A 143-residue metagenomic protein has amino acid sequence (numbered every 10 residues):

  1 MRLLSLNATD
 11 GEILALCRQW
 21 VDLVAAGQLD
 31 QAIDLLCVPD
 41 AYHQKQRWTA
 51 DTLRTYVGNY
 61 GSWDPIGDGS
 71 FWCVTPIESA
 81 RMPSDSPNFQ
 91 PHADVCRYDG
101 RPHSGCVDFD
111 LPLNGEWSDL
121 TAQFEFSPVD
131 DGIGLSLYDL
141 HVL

Functional and structural regions predicted by a protein language model:
M1-A26, Y42: Short, low-complexity N-terminal intrinsically disordered segments enriched in polar/charged residues
W20, V24, V57-Y60, P128: Hydrophobic, Leu/Ile/Phe/Ala-enriched alpha-helical segments that form helix-helix packing faces
Q31-I33: Solenoid-repeat scaffolds in large eukaryotic assemblies
L36-M82: Short solvent-exposed beta->alpha transition segments
E78-L143: Exposed beta-sheet edge and beta->alpha loop/turn motif
